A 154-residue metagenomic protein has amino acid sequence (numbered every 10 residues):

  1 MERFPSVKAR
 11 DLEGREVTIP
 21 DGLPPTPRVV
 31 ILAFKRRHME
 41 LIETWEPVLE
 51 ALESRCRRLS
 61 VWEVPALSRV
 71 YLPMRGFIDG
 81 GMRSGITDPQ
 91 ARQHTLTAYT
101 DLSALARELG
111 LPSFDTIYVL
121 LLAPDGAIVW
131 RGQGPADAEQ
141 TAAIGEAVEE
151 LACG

Functional and structural regions predicted by a protein language model:
M1-P20, T44, R92-H94: N-terminal "domain-start" segment that seeds a small globular fold
F4, P24, C56-R58, F114: Short, well-ordered coil/turn elements that cap or connect secondary structure elements
G22-T44: Short active-site neighborhood of thiol/selenol oxidoreductases, capturing the structured segment around
V29-I31, E63, L121: Structural beta-sheet core signal
R37-P47, G145-G154: Short, solvent-exposed cationic patches
H38-T87: Structural microenvironment flanking redox-active thiols in thiol-disulfide oxidoreductases
W62-V64, F77-S113: Short, internal strand/loop/helix patches that form the active-site neighborhood or redox-interaction surface
D115-G154: Thiol-/selenol-based redox modules, centered on thioredoxin-like and closely related oxidoreductase domains
